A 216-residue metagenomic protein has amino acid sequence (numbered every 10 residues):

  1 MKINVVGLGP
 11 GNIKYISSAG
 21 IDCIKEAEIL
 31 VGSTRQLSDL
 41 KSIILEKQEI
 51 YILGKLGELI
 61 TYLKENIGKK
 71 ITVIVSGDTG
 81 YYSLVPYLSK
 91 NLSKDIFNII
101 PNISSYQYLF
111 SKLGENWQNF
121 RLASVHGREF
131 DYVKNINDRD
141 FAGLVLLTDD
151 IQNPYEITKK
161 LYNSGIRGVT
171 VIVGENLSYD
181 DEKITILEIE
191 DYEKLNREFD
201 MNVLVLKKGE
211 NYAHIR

Functional and structural regions predicted by a protein language model:
M1-I100, Q107: Class I S-adenosyl-L-methionine
K2-V5, I71, R139-R216: A contiguous loop/helix-start segment that scaffolds small-molecule binding in enzyme catalytic cores
N12, G80-F141, L195, F199: Class I SAM-dependent methyltransferase SAM-binding "motif I" and its flanking Rossmann-like core
A27-L30, N66, N91, L113-N116 (+2 more regions): Change "in soluble alpha/beta enzymes" to "in soluble alpha/beta proteins
G32-R35, G54, S76-D78, H126 (+2 more regions): Structural motif
L37-D39, S104-Y108, E129, N153 (+1 more regions): Short gly/pro/ser/thr-enriched loop/turn and capping motifs at secondary-structure boundaries
K47-K55, D95-I100, W117-S124, I166-V173: Short hydrophobic/aromatic-enriched beta-strand-loop microsegments
E58, Y62-E65, E129-K134, N153-E156 (+1 more regions): A short, acidic, amphipathic alpha-helical segment used as a generic capping/interface helix at domain edges
